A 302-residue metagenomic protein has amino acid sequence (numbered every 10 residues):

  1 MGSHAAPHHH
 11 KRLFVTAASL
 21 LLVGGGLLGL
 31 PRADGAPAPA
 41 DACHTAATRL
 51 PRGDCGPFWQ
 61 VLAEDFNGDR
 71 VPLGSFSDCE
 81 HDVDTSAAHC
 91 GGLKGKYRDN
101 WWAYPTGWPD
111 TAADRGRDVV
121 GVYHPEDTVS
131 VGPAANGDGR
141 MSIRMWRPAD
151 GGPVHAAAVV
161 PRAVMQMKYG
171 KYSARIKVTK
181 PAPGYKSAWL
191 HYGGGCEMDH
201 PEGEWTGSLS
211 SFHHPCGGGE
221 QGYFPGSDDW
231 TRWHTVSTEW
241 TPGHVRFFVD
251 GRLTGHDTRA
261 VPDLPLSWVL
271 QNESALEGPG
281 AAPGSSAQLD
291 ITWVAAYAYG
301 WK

Functional and structural regions predicted by a protein language model:
M1-L20: N-terminal export and membrane-targeting signals
A6, H10-R12, A33-D34, C216 (+1 more regions): Compositionally biased, intrinsically disordered low-complexity segments enriched in polar/proline residues
H9-H10, L20-V23, L27, P37 (+1 more regions): Short intrinsically disordered, low-complexity segments
F14, G25-C43: C-terminal region of N-terminal signal peptides and the immediate post-cleavage residues of exported proteins
F14, L20-L22, G53-D54, A281: Short, functionally important structural connectors and interaction interfaces within domains
P39-K302: GH16 jelly-roll
